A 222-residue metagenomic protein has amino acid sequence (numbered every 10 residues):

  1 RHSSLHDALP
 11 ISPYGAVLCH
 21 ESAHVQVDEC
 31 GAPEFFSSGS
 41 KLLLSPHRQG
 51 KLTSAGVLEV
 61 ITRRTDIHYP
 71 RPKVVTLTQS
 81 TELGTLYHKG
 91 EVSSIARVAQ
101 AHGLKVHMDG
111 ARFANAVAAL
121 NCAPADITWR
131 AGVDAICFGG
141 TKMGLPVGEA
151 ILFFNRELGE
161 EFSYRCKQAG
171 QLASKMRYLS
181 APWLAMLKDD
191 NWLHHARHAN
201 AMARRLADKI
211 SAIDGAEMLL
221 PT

Functional and structural regions predicted by a protein language model:
H2-L9: Short, small-residue-biased leader/transition segments that mark boundaries at the very start of proteins
P10-V27: Conserved PLP-anchoring active-site segment centered on the Schiff-base-forming lysine
C19-H20, L44, Y69, L77 (+3 more regions): General beta-strand structural signal in soluble alpha/beta enzymes
D28-S38: Active-site-proximal loop->helix
S37-K73, L77-E82, L86-S94: PLP-dependent aminotransferase-class I/II
E59, G90-A101, D126, A201 (+1 more regions): Alpha-helical scaffolding segments of alpha/beta enzyme cores, especially the outer helices of TIM-barrel or partial
V74-T81, L86, A123-T222: Active-site C-terminal subdomain of aminotransferase-like
Y87-A118: Catalytic PLP-binding core of fold-type I/II PLP enzymes
